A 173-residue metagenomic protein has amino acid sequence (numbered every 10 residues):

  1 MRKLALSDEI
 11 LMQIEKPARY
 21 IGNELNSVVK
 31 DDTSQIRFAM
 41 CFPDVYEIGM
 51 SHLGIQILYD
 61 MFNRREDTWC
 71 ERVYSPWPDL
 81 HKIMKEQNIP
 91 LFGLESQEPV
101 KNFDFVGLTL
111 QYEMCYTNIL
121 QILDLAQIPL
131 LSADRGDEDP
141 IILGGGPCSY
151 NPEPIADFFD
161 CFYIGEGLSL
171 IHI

Functional and structural regions predicted by a protein language model:
M1-K16, R65: Helix-enriched interaction subdomains in cytosolic or periplasmic regions, typified by TIR/SEFIR signaling/NADase cores
K3-D8, L25, Y46, P140-I142: N-proximal accessory regions
N23-T33, S96-E98: Short boundary motifs at domain starts and secondary-structure transition points
I36-R37, D44, G49-L53, I57-R65 (+2 more regions): General detector of N-terminal leader/presequence modules that precede the first folded domain
F38, P43, G49-D60, T68-P76 (+3 more regions): Low-complexity, highly charged intrinsically disordered N-terminal segments that act as targeting/localization
S75-I171: Glycine-rich beta-alpha loop elements in corrinoid/cobalamin-binding modules across cobalamin-dependent enzymes
